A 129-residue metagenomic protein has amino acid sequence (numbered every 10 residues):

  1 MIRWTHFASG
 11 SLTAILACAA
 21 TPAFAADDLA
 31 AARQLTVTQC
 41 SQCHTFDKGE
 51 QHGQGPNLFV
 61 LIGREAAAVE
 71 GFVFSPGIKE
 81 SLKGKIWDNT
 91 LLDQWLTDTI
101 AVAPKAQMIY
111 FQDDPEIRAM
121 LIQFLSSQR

Functional and structural regions predicted by a protein language model:
M1-L12: Bacterial N-terminal signal peptides that target proteins for export
T21-A25: Sec/Tat signal peptide C-region and signal peptidase I cleavage site
A26-G49, L58: Sequence/structural segment immediately N-terminal to covalent heme-attachment motifs in c-type and related
D28, T36-Q39, Q54, D88-L91 (+2 more regions): Stable alpha-helical elements in mature extracytoplasmic
V37, S41-K48, G63, T97-P104 (+1 more regions): Sec-exported extracytoplasmic/periplasmic mature domains
P56-G63: Short cysteine/histidine-rich metal-coordination sites, predominantly Zn2+-binding motifs
E70-T90: Short Fe-S-cluster ligation motifs
I86-R129: C-terminal capping alpha-helices of c-type cytochrome domains
